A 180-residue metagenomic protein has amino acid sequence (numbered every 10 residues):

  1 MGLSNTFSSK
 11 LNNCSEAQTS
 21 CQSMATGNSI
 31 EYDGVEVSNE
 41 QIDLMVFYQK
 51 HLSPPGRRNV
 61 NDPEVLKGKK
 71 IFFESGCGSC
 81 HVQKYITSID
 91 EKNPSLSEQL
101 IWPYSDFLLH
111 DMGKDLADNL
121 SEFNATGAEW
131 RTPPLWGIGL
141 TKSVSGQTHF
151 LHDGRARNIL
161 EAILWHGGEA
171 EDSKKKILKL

Functional and structural regions predicted by a protein language model:
M1-L180: Periplasmic c-type cytochrome electron-transfer domains
